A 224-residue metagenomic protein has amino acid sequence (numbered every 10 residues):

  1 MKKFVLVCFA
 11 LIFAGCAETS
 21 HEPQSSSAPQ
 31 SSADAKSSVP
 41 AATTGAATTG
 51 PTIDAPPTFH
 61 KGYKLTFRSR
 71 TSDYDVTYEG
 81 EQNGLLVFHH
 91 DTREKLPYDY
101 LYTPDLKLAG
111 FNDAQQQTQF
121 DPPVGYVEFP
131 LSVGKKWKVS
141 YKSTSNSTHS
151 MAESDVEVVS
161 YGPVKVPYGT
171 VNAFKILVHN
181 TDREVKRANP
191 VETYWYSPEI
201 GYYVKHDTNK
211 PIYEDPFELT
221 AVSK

Functional and structural regions predicted by a protein language model:
M1-F4: Positively charged n-region of N-terminal signal peptides that target proteins for export
L6-F9: Sec-dependent N-terminal signal peptides
F13-G15: C-terminal motif of bacterial Sec signal peptides marking the signal peptidase cleavage site
A17-P97, S132, Y141-K224: Acidic, serine/threonine-rich low-complexity disordered tracts
G80-L85, H89-K136: An acidic-aromatic
